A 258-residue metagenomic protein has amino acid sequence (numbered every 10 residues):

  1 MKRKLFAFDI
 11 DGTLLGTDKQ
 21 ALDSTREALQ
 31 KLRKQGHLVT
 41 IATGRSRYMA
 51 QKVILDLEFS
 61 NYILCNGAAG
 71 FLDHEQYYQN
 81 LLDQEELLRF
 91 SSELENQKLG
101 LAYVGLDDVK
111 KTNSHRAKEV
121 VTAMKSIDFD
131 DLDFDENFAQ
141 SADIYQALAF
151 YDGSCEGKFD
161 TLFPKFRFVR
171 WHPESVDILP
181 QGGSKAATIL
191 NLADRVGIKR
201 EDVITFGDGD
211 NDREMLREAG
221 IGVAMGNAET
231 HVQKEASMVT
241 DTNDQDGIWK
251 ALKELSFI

Functional and structural regions predicted by a protein language model:
M1-L5, L22, I178-I258: Mg2+-dependent phosphoryl-transfer enzymes with acidic/Ser/Thr/Gly-rich catalytic loops
K4-D18: Asp-based phosphoryl-transfer active-site loop
T17-K118: Active-site phosphate-binding/coordination module
G36-T40, F59-S60, D143-A147, E201-D202 (+1 more regions): Short active-site oxyanion
L57-E58, N66, L162-K165, E218-A219 (+1 more regions): Short, structured coil segments at secondary-structure junctions
F59-G67, N80, F168-W171, A224-G226 (+1 more regions): Short hydrophobic/aromatic-enriched beta-strand-loop microsegments
E93, Q97-M215, N227: Conserved acidic, metal-coordinating active-site core of Asp-based, Mg2+-dependent phosphoryl-transfer enzymes
